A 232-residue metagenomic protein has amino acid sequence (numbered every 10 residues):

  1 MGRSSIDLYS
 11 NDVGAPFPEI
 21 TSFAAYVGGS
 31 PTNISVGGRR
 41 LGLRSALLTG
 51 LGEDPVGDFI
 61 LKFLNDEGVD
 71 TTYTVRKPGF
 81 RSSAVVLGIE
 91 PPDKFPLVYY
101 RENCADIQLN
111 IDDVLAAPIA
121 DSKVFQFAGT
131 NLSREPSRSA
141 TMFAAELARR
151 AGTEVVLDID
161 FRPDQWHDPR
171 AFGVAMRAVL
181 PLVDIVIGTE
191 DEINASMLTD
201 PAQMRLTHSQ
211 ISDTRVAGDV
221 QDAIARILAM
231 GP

Functional and structural regions predicted by a protein language model:
M1-D70, D93: Glycine-rich phosphate/adenosyl-contacting loop at the front of the ribokinase-like
S4, T130, I159: Active-site metal-binding loops of divalent metal-dependent hydrolases
I6, D121-V124, I185: Structural motif
R44-T130, R134, V155: Conserved N-terminal subdomain of the carbohydrate kinase-like
P136, A140-A151, V174-L182: Catalytic-core regions built around general acid/base machinery
L147-E154, A229-P232: A short helix->loop->beta-strand "cap" motif at the edges of active sites that frequently abuts
L157-F161, E190: A cross-domain feature marking catalytic cores of carbohydrate-active enzymes and several ubiquitous metabolic/repair
Q165-P232: Conserved phosphate/ATP/ADP-binding segment of small-molecule kinases
